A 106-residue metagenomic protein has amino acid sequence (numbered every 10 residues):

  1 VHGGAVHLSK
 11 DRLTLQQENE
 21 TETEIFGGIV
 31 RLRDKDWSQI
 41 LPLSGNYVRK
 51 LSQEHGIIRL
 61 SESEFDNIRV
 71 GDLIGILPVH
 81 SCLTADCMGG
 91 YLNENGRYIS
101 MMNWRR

Functional and structural regions predicted by a protein language model:
V1-R106: Active-site anion/phosphate-binding pocket segments in diverse small-molecule metabolic enzymes
